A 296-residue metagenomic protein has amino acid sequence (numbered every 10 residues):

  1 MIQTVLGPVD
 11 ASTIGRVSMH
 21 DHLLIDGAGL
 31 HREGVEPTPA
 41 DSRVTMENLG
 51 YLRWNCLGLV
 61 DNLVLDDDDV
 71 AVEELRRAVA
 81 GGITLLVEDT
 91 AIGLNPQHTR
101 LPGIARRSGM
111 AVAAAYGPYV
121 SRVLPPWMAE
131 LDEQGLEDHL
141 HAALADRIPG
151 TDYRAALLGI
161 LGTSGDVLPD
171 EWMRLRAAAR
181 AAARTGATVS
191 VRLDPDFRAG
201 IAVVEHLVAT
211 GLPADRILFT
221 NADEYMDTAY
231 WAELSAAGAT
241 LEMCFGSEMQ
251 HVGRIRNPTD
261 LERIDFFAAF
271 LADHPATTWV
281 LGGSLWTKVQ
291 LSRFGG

Functional and structural regions predicted by a protein language model:
L24, E33-T90, L94-S108, G135-R154: Alpha-helical scaffold segments that flank or form the walls of functional sites
A28-G29, H98, A199-E205, T228-L234 (+2 more regions): Histidine/acidic-residue-rich catalytic or RNA/ligand-binding cores of hydrolases and nuclease-related proteins
T84, G103-R107, A111-T188, T240 (+2 more regions): Active-site gating/metal-coordination segments in enzymes
I92-G93, I217-T228, S247-A268: Active-site glycine- and acidic-residue-rich loops that bind and position anionic ligands or nucleotide-like cofactors
T99-L101, W127, L168-M173, D196-T210 (+1 more regions): Distinct, well-ordered alpha-helical segments
G109, T185-T188, V208-D215, S235-E242 (+1 more regions): Glycine-enriched alpha-helix->loop->beta-strand junction motifs that scaffold or abut catalytic
T188-P195, R216-E224: Catalytic beta/alpha-barrel core
S190-R192, C244, P275-G295: Short acidic/histidine-rich active-site segments
